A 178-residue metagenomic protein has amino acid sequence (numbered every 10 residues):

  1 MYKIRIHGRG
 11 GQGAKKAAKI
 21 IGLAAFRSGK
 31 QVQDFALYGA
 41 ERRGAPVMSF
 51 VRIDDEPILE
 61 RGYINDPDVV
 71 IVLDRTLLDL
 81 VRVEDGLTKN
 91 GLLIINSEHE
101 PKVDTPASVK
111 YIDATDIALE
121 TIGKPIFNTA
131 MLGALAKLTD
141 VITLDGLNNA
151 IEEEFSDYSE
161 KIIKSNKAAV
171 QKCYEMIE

Functional and structural regions predicted by a protein language model:
M1-E178: Active-site cofactor/cluster-binding pocket
